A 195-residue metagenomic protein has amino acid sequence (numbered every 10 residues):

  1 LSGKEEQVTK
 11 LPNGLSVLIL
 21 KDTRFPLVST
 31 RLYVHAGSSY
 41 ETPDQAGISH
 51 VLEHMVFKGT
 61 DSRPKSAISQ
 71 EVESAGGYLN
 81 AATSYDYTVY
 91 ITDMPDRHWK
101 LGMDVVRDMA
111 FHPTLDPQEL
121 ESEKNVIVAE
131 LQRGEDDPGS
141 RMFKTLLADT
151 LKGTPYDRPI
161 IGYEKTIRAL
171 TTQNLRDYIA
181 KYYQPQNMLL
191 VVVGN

Functional and structural regions predicted by a protein language model:
L1-R31: Mature N-terminal segment immediately following signal peptide/propeptide cleavage in secreted/periplasmic
K10, A67-N195: Charge-rich, well-structured scaffold segments of protease-associated domains
N13-L15, K21, V34-S38, G76 (+1 more regions): Short, well-ordered turn and helix-capping elements at secondary-structure junctions
I19, L27-S29, Y40-T42, K100-G102: Short acidic, gly/pro-rich beta-turn/loop elements at beta-sheet edges and active-site/ligand-binding grooves
K21-T23, V34, T150, T154: Short, small-residue-rich loop/turn micro-motifs
D22, S39, S62, D96-R97 (+1 more regions): Short, surface-exposed acidic/glycine-rich loop or hinge patches that mediate macromolecular interfaces
S29-D93, P159: M16/MPP (pitrilysin/insulinase) zinc-metallopeptidase core fold and M16-derived inactive scaffolds
